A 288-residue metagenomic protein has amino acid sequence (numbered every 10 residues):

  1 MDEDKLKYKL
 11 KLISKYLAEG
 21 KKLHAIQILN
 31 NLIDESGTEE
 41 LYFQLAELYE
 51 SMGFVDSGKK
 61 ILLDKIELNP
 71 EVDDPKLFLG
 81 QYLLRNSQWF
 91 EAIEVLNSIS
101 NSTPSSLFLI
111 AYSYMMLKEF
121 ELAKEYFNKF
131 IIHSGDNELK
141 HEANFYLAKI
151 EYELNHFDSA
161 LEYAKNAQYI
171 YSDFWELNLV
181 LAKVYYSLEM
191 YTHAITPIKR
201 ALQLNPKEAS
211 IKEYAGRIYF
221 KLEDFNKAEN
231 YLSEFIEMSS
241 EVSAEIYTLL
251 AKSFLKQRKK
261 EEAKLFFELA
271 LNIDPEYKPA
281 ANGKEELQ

Functional and structural regions predicted by a protein language model:
L6, E39-E40, D73-D74, T103-L107 (+5 more regions): Helix-start (N-cap) detector for alpha-helical repeat units in TPR-like alpha-solenoids, especially tetratricopeptide
K11, Q44, F78, L109-Y112 (+5 more regions): Canonical tetratricopeptide repeat
A18-E19, S51, R85-N86, M116 (+5 more regions): Register position in tetratricopeptide repeats
N31-L32, D64-K65, L96-I99, K129-F130 (+4 more regions): Canonical positions in the second alpha-helix
D34-E35, L68, S98-S102, H133-D136 (+4 more regions): Structural marker of alpha-solenoid helical repeat scaffolds
